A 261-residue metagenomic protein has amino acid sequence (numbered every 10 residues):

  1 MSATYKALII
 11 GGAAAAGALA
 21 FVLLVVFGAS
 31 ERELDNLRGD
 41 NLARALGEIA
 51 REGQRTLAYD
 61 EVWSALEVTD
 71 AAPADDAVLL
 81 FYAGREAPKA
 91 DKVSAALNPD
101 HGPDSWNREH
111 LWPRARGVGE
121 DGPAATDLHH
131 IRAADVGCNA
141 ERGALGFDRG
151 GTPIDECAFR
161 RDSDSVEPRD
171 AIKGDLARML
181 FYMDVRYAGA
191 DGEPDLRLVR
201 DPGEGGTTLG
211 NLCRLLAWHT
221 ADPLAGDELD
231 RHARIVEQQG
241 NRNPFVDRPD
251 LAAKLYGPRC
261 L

Functional and structural regions predicted by a protein language model:
M1-A7: Short, low-complexity patches enriched in S/T/P/G
S2, S30, S64, S94 (+2 more regions): Generic serine detector
A7-A87, L251-L261: N-terminal module-boundary/linker segments of secreted carbohydrate-active enzymes
E48-V118, T126-H130, D135-A140: Active-site-adjacent structural elements in enzyme catalytic domains
A96-L261: Domain-level detector of nuclease and nuclease-like folds in predominantly extracellular/periplasmic contexts
